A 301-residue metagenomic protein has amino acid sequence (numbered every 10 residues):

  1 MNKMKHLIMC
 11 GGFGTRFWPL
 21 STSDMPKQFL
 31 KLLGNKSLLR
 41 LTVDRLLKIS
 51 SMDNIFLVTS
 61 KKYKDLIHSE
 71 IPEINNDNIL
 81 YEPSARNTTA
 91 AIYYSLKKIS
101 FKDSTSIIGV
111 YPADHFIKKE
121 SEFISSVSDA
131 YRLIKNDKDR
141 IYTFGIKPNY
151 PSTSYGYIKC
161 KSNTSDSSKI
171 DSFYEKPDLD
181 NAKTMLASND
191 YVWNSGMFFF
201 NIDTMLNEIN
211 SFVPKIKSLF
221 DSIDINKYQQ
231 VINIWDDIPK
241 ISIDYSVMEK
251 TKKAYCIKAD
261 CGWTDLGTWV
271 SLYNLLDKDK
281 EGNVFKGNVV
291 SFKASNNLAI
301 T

Functional and structural regions predicted by a protein language model:
M1-I8, R16-P19, S23, K31-P112 (+2 more regions): Conserved N-terminal catalytic core of the sugar/cofactor nucleotidyltransferase
N2, I202-T301: Left-handed beta-helix
N2-M4, M52-D53, N76, D103-S106 (+6 more regions): Short coil/turn connectors at secondary-structure junctions
R16, L20, M185, E208 (+1 more regions): Residues that scaffold the ATP/ADP-binding catalytic core of kinase and kinase-like folds
T59, Y111, P177, F200 (+1 more regions): A conserved hydrophobic position in a structured secondary element of the catalytic/binding core that shapes
K119-F220, D224-W235, Y255: Conserved core of the sugar-phosphate nucleotidyltransferase
